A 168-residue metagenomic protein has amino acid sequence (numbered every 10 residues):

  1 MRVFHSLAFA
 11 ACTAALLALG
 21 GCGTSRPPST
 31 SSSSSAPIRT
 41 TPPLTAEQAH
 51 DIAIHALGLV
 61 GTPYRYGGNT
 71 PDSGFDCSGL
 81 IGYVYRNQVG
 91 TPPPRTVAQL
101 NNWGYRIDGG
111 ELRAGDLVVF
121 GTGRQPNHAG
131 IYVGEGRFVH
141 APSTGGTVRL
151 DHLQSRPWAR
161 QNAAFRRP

Functional and structural regions predicted by a protein language model:
M1-A11: Bacterial N-terminal signal peptides that target proteins for export
L17-G21: C-terminal motif of bacterial Sec signal peptides marking the signal peptidase cleavage site
R26-V60: Post-signal peptide N-terminal segment of mature Sec-exported envelope proteins
P28, L112, R156-P157: Short, hinge-like loop/turn segments at secondary-structure boundaries
R39-P42, T62-A114: Catalytic cysteine-centered active-site loop
H50, I54-G58, G79-Y83, R113 (+1 more regions): Solvent-exposed, polar/charged alpha-helical surfaces in well-ordered, non-transmembrane soluble domains, broadly
T91-H152: ...with weaker cross-activation on analogous glycine-rich loops/strands in unrelated enzymes
P157-P168: Glycine- and charge-enriched low-complexity intrinsically disordered segments
